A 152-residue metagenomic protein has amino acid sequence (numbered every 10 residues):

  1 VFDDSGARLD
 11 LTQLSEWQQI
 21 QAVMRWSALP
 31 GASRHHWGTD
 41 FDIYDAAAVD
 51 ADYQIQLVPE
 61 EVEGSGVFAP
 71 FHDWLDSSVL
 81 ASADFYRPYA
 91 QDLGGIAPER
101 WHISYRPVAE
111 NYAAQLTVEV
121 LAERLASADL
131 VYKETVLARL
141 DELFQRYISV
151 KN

Functional and structural regions predicted by a protein language model:
V1-K151: Cell-envelope/glycan interface and biosynthesis
